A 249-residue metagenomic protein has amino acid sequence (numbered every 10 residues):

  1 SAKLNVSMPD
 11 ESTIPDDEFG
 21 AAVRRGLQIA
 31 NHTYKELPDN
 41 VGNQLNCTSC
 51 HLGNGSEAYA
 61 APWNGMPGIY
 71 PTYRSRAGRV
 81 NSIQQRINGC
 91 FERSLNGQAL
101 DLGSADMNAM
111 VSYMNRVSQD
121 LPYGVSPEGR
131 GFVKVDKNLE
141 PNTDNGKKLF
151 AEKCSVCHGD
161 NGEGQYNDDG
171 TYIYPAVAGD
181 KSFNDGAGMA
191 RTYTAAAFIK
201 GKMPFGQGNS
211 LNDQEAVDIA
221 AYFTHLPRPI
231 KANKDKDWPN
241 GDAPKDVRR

Functional and structural regions predicted by a protein language model:
S1-L27, T33, P71-T143: Post-cleavage N-terminal segment of exported redox proteins
E18-G55, N138-Y174, T192: Sequence/structural segment immediately N-terminal to covalent heme-attachment motifs in c-type and related
G20-R25, I29, E57-L100, M110 (+1 more regions): Extracytoplasmic electron-transfer domains, predominantly the class I c-type cytochrome c fold
E36-L37, S56-Y59, S94-A99, V117-G129 (+6 more regions): Inter-heme linker and motif-flanking segments adjacent to c-type heme-binding CXXCH motifs in c-type cytochromes
L37-G42, K137-L139, V177, D185-G188 (+3 more regions): Flexible gly/pro/ser-rich segments immediately N-terminal to CXXCH heme-c attachment motifs in exported/periplasmic
L45, S49, A105, A109-S112 (+1 more regions): Amphipathic alpha-helical interaction segments
N46-C47, P127-G131, D237: Short amphipathic alpha-helical segments embedded in low-complexity Lys/Glu-rich regions
P227-R249: A cross-kingdom marker for long, charged
